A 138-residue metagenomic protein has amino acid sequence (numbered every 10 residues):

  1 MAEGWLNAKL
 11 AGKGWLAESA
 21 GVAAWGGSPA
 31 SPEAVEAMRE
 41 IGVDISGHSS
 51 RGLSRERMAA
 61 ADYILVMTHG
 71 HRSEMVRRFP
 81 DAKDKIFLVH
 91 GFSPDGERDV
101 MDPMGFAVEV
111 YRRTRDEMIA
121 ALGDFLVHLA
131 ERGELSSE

Functional and structural regions predicted by a protein language model:
M1-A60, V127-E138: Conserved active-site segments centered on acidic
Y63, H69-E138: Phosphate-binding/catalytic loops
